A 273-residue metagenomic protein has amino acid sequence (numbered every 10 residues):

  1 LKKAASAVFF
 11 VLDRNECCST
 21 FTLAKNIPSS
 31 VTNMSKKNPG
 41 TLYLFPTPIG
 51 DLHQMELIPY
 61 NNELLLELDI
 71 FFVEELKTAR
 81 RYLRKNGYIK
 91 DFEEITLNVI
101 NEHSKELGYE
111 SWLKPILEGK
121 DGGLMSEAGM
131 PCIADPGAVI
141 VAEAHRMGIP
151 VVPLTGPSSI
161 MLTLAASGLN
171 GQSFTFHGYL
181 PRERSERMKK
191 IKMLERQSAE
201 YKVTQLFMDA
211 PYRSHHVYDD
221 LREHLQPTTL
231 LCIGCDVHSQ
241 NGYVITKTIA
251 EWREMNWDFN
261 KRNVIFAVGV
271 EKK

Functional and structural regions predicted by a protein language model:
L1-V11: Positively charged N-terminal leader segments that act as targeting/secretion signals
C17-C18: Cysteine-centered motifs
T32-I100: Glycine-rich, flexible N-terminal cofactor/catalytic loop recognition
K36-Y43, K120-D121, A199-K273: A contiguous loop/helix-start segment that scaffolds small-molecule binding in enzyme catalytic cores
I49-D51, E127-P131, P211-Y212, E271-K272: Short glycine-rich anion-binding loops that position phosphate/pyrophosphate groups of nucleotides and phosphorylated
V99-S104, L180: Conserved helicase motor
Y109-R146: Glycine/small-residue-rich loop that forms an oxyanion/phosphate-binding "nest" at active or ligand-binding sites
V139-Q197: Class I SAM-dependent methyltransferase SAM-binding "motif I" and its flanking Rossmann-like core
